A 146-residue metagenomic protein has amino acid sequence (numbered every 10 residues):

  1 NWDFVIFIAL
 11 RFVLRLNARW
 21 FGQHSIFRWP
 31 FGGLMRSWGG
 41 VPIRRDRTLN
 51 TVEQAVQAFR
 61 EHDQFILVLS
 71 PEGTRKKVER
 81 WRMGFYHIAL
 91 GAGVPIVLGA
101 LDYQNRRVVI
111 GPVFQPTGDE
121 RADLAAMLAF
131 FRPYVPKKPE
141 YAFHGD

Functional and structural regions predicted by a protein language model:
N1-R47, A100-Y103, P112: Catalytic core of membrane glycerolipid acyltransferases/transacylases, capturing the structured, soluble-facing
T48-D146: Non-catalytic C-terminal accessory region of glycerolipid acyltransferases and related lyso-lipid remodeling enzymes
